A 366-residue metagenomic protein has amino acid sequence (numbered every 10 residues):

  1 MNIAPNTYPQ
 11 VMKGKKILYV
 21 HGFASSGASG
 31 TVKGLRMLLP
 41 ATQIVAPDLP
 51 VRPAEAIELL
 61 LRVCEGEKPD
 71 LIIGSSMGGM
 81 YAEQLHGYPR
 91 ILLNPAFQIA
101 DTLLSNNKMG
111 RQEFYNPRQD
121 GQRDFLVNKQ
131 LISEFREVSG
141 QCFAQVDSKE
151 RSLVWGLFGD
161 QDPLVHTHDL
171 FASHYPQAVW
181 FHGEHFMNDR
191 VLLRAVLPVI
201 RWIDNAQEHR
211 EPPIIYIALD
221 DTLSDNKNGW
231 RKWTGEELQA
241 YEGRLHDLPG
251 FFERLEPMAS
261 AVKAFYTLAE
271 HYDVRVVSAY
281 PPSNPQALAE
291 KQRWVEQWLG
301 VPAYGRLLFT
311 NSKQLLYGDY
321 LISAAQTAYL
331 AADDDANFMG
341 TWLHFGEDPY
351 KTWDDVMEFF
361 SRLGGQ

Functional and structural regions predicted by a protein language model:
V11-G66: Active-site catalytic motif of lipid deacylating hydrolases and related acyltransferases
G22-S26, P50-V51, F186, F251 (+1 more regions): Short histidine/acidic/glycine/proline-rich micro-motifs that form metal- and phosphate-coordinating active-site loops
I73-E83: Gly/Ala-rich beta-loop-alpha elbow adjacent to hydrolase catalytic centers
P89-D204: The alpha/beta-hydrolase serine catalytic core
A178-I214, D334-Q366: Charged phosphate-binding loop/patch that engages nucleotide di/tri-phosphates or the phosphate backbone of nucleic
H209-E253, K351: Active-site neighborhood of HAD-like aspartate-dependent phosphohydrolases
E242-V274, Q286: Short, acidic loop-to-helix structural element flanking the phosphoryl-transfer center in phosphate-processing enzymes
E270, N284-Q366: C-terminal cap/substrate-recognition subdomain and adjoining C-terminal extension of metal-dependent phosphatase-like
